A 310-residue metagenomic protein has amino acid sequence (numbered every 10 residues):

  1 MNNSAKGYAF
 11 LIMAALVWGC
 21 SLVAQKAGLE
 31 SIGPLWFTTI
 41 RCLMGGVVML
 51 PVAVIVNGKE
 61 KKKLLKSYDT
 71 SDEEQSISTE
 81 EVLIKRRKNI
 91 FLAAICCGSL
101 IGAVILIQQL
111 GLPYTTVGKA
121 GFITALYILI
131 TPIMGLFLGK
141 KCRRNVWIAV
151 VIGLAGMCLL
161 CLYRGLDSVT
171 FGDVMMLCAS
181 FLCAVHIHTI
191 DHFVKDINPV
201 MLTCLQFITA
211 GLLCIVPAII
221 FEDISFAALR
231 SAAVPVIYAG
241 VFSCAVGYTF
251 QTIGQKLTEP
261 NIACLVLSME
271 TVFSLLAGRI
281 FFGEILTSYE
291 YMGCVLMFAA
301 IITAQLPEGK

Functional and structural regions predicted by a protein language model:
N3-Y8, S31-T39, K85-I90, W147 (+3 more regions): Juxtamembrane helix-entry segments on the extracytoplasmic side of multipass membrane proteins
I12-C20, A24, V52, L92-Y114 (+5 more regions): Hydrophobic alpha-helical transmembrane segments of multi-pass membrane transport proteins, especially secondary
L16-V47, L110, T116-K119, V185-T209 (+1 more regions): Juxtamembrane helix-loop-helix junctions in multi-pass membrane proteins
G33-P34, T116, R143, N198-P199 (+2 more regions): A helix-boundary/kink motif common to multi-pass secondary transporters, especially Major Facilitator Superfamily
W36-V47, I107-K140, A179, N261-R279: Specific alpha-helical transmembrane segments that line the substrate/conduction pathway and gating interfaces
C42, L50, V54-G58, K66-E73 (+3 more regions): C-terminal-most transmembrane helix of multi-pass membrane proteins
G46-M49, I130-I133, F137, V150 (+2 more regions): Transmembrane alpha-helical segments that form core, pore/gating elements of small-molecule transporters/exporters
M49, C142-L162, C183, C214 (+2 more regions): Hydrophobic transmembrane alpha-helices of multi-pass small-molecule transport proteins
